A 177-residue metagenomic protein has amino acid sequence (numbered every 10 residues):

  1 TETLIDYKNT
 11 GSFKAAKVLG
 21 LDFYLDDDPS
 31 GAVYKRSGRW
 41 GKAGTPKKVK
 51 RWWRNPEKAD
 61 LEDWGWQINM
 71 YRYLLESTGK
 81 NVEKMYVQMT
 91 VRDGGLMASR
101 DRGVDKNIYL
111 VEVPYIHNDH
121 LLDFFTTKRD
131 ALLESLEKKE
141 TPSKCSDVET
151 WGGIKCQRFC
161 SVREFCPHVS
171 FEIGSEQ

Functional and structural regions predicted by a protein language model:
T1-D6, G11: Active-site beta-strand-loop-beta-strand hairpin of nuclease catalytic cores that positions key catalytic residues
G11-R36: Internal, charge-rich low-complexity segments
D27-G65, M70-Q177: Metal-dependent nuclease catalytic regions and adjoining charged, substrate-binding loops involved in nucleic-acid end
